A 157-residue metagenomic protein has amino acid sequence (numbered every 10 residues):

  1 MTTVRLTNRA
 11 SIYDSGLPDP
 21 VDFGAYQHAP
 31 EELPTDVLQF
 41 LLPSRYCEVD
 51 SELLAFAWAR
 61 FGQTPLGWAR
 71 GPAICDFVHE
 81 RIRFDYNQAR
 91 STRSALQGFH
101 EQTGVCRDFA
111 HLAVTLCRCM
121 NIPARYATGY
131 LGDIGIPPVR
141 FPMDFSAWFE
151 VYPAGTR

Functional and structural regions predicted by a protein language model:
V4-D14: Short, hydrophobic/aromatic-enriched beta-strand segments in well-ordered soluble domains
L6-N8, A57, Y126: Generic structural hydrophobic/aromatic packing signal, biased to beta-strands
R9, T64, P138-R140: Glycine-centered loop/turn motifs
I12-A25, E31-G104, L112, C119: Secondary-structure boundary elements
Q27-H28, A147: Intrinsically disordered, low-complexity boundary segments flanking structured domains
D76, D108-R157: Hydrophobic/aromatic-rich core segments of domains that either
